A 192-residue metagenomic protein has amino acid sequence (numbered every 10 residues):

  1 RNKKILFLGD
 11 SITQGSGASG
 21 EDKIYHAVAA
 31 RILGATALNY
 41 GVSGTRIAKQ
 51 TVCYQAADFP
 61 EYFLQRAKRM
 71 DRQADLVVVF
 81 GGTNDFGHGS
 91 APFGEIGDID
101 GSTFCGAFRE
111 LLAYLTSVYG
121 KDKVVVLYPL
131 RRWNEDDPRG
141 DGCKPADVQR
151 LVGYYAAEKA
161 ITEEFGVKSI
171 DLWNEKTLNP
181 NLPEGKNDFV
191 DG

Functional and structural regions predicted by a protein language model:
K4-L6, I12-S102, G106: Conserved SGNH/GDSL esterase-like catalytic core that processes O-acyl groups on lipids and polysaccharides
L8-G9, L127: Short hydrophobic segments within beta-strands
A27, A113, A156-K159: Active-site phosphate/pyrophosphate- and oxyanion-stabilizing loops and adjacent acidic/basic residues in soluble
T36, L76, D122-V125, K168: Proline-centered loop/turn at the N-terminus of a beta-strand
Q55, P129-G192: Catalytic His-Asp segment of secreted/periplasmic serine-dependent ester chemistry enzymes
A67, F108-L112, Y155: Generic structural signal for well-ordered alpha-helices, preferentially at hydrophobic/aromatic core positions
F80-D85, S90, L112-L151: Active-site segments of SGNH/GDSL-like serine hydrolases that catalyze O-acetyl group transfer/hydrolysis on lipids
